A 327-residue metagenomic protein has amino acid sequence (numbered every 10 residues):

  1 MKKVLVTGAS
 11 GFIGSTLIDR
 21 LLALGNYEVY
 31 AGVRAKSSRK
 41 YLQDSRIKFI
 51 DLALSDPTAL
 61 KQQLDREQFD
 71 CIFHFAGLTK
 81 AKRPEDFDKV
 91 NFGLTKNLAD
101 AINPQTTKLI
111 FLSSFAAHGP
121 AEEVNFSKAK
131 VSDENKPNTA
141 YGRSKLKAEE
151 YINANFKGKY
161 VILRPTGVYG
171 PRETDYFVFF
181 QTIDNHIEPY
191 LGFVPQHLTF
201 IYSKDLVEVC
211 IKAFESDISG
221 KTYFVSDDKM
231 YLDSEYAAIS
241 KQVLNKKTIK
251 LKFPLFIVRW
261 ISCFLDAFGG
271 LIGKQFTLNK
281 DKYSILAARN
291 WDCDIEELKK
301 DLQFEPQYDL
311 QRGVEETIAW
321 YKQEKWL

Functional and structural regions predicted by a protein language model:
V4-L24: N-terminal Rossmann NAD(P)H-binding glycine-rich loop of SDR-like oxidoreductase domains
K48-G93, A101, H118-P120: NAD(P)H-binding glycine-rich loop region in Rossmannoid oxidoreductase-like domains and their noncatalytic homologs
K96-A140: Conserved Rossmann-fold NAD(P)-dependent oxidoreductase catalytic core, especially the SDR/UDP-sugar
R143, E173-V178, L191-F214, G220-K221: Substrate-positioning beta->alpha
E149-P171: Conserved beta-loop-beta element that borders a ligand/cofactor-binding pocket
S203, A238, I261-E305: Conserved C-terminal active-site "lid" loop/helix of NAD(P)H-dependent oxidoreductases that clamps the redox cofactor
K212-T277, Q311, E315-E316, K325: Mid/C-terminal beta-alpha module of Rossmann-like enzyme folds, strongest in SDR-family dehydrogenases/epimerases
C293-D301, E305-L327: Amphipathic terminal alpha-helices
